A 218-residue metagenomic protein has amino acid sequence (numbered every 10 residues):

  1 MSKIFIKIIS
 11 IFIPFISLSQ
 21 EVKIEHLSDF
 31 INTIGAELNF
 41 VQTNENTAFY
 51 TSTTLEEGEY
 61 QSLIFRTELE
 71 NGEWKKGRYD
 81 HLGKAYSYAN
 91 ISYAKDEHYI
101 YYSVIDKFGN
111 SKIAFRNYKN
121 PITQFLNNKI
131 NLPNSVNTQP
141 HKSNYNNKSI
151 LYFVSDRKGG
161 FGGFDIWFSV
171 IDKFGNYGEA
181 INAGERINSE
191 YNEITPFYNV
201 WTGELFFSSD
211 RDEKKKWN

Functional and structural regions predicted by a protein language model:
M1-K23: Bacterial Sec-dependent N-terminal signal peptides
Q20-N218: Short, conserved micro-motifs composed of acidic
